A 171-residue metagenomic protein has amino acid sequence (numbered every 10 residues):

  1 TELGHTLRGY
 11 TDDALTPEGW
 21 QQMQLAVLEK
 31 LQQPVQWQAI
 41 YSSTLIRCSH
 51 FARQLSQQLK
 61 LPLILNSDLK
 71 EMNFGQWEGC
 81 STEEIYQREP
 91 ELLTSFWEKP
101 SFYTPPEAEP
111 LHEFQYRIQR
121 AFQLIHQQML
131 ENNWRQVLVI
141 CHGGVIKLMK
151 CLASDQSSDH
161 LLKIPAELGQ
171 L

Functional and structural regions predicted by a protein language model:
T1-L61: Active-site-proximal alpha-helix that buttresses catalytic centers in soluble enzyme cores
Q32-Q36, I125-Q136: Glycine-rich phosphate-binding loop signature in dinucleotide/nucleotide-binding domains
S42-S43, Y116, I140-C141: Short beta-strand scaffold positions
Q54, L148-L152: Active-site signature of alpha/beta-hydrolase-fold catalytic machinery across serine- and Asp/Cys-nucleophile hydrolases
L59-Q119: Phosphate-handling substructures
G143-K147: GST superfamily/GST-like fold recognition
Q156-L171: Domain-level recognition of soluble alpha/beta enzyme cores, biased toward histidine phosphatases/phosphomutases
